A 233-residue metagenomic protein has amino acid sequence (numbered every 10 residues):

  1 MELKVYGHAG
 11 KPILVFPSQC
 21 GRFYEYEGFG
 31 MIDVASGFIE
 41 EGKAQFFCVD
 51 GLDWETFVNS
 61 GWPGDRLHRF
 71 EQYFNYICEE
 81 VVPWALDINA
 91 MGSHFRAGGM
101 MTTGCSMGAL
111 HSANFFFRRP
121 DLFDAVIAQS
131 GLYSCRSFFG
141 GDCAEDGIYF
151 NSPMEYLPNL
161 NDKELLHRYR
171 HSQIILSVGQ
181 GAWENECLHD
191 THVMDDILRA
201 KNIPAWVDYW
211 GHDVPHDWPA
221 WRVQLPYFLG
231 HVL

Functional and structural regions predicted by a protein language model:
M1-L233: Non-catalytic cap/lid and distal C-terminal segments of serine-dependent acyl enzymes
